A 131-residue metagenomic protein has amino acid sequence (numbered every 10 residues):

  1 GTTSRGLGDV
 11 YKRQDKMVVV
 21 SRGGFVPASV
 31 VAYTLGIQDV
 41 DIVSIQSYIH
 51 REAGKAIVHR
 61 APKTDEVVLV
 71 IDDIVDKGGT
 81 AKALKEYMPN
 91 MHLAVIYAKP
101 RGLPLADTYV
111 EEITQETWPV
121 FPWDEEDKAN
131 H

Functional and structural regions predicted by a protein language model:
G1-Y11: Single conserved hydrophobic/aromatic residue that forms the stacking wall/gate of nucleotide- or nucleobase-binding
S4, Y33-V68, K77-E86: Short, glycine/charge-rich flexible loops or terminal/linker lids adjacent to PRPP-binding catalytic cores
G8, D15, E66-V68: Conserved acidic residues
R13-R22: Short glycine-rich phosphate-binding loop at a beta-alpha junction
M17, I42, V68-V70, N90-A98: Short, hydrophobic beta-strand segments that form beta-sheet elements in well-ordered domains
G23, D76: Conserved glycine-rich SAM-binding loop
E86-H131: PRPP-dependent phosphoribosyltransferase catalytic core
